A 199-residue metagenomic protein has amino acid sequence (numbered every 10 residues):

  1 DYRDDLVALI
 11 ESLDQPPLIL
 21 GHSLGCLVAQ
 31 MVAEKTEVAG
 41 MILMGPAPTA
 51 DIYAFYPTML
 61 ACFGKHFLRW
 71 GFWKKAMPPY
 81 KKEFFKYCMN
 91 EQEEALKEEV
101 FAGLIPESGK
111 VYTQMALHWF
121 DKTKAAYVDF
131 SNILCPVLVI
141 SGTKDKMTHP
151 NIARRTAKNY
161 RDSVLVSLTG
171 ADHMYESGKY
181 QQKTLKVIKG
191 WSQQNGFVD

Functional and structural regions predicted by a protein language model:
Y2-P17: Conserved acidic catalytic loop of the alpha/beta-hydrolase fold
I19-G21, M44, I140: Short beta-strand immediately N-terminal to the catalytic nucleophile in serine-hydrolase-like folds
L20-G25, A29: Gly/Ala-rich beta-loop-alpha elbow adjacent to hydrolase catalytic centers
V38-F72, V111-W119: Flexible "cap/lid" loop of the alpha/beta hydrolase fold
K75-V128, L134-C135: Alpha/beta-hydrolase
I133, V139-S141, D145: Short beta-strand/loop motif that positions the catalytic acidic residue of the alpha/beta-hydrolase fold
K146-I152: Conserved alpha/beta-hydrolase "acid-adjacent" motif
S163-D199: Catalytic active-site module of serine/aspartate enzymes centered on a nucleophile-bearing elbow/loop
